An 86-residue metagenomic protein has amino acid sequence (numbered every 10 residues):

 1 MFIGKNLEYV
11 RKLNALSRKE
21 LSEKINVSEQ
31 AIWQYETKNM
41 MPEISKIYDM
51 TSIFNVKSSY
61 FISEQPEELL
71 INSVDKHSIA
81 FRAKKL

Functional and structural regions predicted by a protein language model:
M1, K12-L13, M41: Short amphipathic helical patch at the helix-1/turn junction of helix-turn-helix
K5-K24: Short basic helix-loop element that most often maps to the first helix and adjoining turn of HTH DNA-binding modules
L7, R18, E29, I44-I47: Helix-turn-helix DNA-binding elements, focusing on the entry/boundary residues of the two helices that contact DNA
E8, W33-Q34, Y48, I62: Key DNA-contacting residues within the recognition helix of helix-turn-helix
N26, E43-Y60: DNA major-groove recognition helix of helix-turn-helix/homeodomain DNA-binding modules
N26-P42, S63-P66: Recognition helix of helix-turn-helix/homeodomain-like DNA-binding domains that insert into the DNA major groove
V56-S73: Short hydrophobic interaction/assembly module
E68-L86: Interfacial/linker helices and their anchor residues that mediate assembly or domain coupling
